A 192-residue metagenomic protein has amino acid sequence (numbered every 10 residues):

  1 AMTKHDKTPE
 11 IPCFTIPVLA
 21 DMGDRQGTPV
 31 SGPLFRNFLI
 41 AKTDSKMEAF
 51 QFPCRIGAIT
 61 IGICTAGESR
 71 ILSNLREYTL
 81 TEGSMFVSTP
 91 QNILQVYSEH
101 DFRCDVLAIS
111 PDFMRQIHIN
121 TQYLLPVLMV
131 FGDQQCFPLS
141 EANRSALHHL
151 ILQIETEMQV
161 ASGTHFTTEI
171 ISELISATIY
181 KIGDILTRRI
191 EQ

Functional and structural regions predicted by a protein language model:
A1-L72, R76-Y78: Generic protein-terminus/edge-of-domain signal
T3-T8, R25-Q26, Y97-V160, T187-R188: A hydrophobic/aromatic-rich effector-binding and dimerization subdomain of bacterial HTH-type transcriptional regulators
R55, V87, A108: Short aromatic/basic micro-patch
T60-I63, A146, L150-Q153, L174 (+1 more regions): Amphipathic, well-ordered alpha-helical segments in soluble domains
T65, T81-E82, P90, H100: A cytosolic small-molecule/anion-sensing beta-strand core signal
R70-L72, S88, I93-E99, D105: Short beta-strand His + acidic residue motifs that chelate non-heme Fe in jelly-roll/DSBH and cupin folds
L75-V87: Short acidic-glycine-tyrosine-enriched beta hairpin
E141, A161-I171, I182-Q192: Short, Lys/Arg-enriched, Trp-marked, Pro/Gly-tolerant hinge/linker segments that flank
